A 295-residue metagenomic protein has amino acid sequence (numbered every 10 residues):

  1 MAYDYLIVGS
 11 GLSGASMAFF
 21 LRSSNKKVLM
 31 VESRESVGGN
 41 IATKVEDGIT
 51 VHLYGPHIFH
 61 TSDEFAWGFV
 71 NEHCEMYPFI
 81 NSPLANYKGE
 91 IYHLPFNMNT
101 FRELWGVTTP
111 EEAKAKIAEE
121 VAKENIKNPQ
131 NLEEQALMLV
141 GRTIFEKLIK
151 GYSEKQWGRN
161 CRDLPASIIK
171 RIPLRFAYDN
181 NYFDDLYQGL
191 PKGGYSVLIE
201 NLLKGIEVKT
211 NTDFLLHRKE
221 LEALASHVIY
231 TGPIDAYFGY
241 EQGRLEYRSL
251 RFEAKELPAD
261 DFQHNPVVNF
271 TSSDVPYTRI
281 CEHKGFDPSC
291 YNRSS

Functional and structural regions predicted by a protein language model:
Y3-M30: N-terminal Rossmann-like FAD-binding beta1-loop-alpha1 element of flavoenzymes
V8-S10, V31-S33, T61-S62, G193 (+2 more regions): Short His-Asn-centered micro-motif
R22-D47: Glycine-rich FAD pyrophosphate-binding loop
K27, T50, E75, E207-K209: Conserved beta-strand segments of alpha/beta enzyme cores
D47-K123: Dinucleotide-binding Rossmann-like beta1-alpha1 core, especially the glycine-rich loop that anchors the ADP
F79-N81, N211-D213, H283: Conserved beta-strand termini and adjacent loop/short-helix elements that scaffold enzyme active sites in alpha/beta
K88-H93, M98-H227, T231-F238: Active-site/ligand-binding neighborhood in enzyme catalytic cores
F214-S295: Mid-domain catalytic core of redox enzymes that form a hydrophobic substrate pocket/lid adjacent to a catalytic redox
